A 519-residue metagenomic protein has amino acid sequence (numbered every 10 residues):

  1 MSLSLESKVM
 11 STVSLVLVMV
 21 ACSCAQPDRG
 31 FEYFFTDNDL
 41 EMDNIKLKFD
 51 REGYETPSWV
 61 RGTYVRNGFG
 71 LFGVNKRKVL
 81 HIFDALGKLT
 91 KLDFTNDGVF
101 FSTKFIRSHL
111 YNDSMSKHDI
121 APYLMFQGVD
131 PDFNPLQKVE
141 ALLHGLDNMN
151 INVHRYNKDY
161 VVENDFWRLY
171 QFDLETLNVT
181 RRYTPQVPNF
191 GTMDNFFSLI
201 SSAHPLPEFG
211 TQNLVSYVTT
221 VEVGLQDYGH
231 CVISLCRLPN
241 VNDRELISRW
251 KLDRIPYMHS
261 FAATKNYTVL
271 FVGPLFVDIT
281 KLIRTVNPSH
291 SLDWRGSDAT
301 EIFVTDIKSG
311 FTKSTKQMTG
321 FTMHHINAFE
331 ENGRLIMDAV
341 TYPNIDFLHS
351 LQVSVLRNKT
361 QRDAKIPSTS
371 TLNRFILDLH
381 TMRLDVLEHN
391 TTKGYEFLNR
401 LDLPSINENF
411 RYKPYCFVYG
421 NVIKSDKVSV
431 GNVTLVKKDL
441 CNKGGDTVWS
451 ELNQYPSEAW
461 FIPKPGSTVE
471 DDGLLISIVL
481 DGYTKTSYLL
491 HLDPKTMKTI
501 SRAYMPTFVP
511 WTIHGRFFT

Functional and structural regions predicted by a protein language model:
M1-E6: N-terminal secretory signal peptides that target proteins for export/translocation
S7-A25: Cleavable N-terminal signal peptides of Sec/SRP-targeted secreted and luminal proteins
V20-T519: Beta-propeller domains
